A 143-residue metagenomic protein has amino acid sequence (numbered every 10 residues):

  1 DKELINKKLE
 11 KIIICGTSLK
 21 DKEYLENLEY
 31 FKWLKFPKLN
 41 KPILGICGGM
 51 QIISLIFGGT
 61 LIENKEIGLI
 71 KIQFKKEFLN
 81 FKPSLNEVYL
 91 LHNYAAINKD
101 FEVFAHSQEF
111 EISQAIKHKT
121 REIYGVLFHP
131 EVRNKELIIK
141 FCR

Functional and structural regions predicted by a protein language model:
D1-G45, F57: Flexible gly/pro-rich beta->alpha loop and the following alpha-helix that scaffold active-site loops
I5, P130-R143: RNA-binding accessory domains that recognize and position tRNA/RNA substrates
L28-W33, L61-I62, A105-S107, F141-R143: Glycine-rich, phosphate-binding/catalytic loops in enzymes
I43, N64, K119, F141-C142: Residue-level detector of intrinsically disordered/flexible regions characterized by low predicted structural confidence
G49-M50: Catalytic nucleophile loop
L55-I123, F128-E136: Pocket-forming structural segment of enzyme catalytic cores
